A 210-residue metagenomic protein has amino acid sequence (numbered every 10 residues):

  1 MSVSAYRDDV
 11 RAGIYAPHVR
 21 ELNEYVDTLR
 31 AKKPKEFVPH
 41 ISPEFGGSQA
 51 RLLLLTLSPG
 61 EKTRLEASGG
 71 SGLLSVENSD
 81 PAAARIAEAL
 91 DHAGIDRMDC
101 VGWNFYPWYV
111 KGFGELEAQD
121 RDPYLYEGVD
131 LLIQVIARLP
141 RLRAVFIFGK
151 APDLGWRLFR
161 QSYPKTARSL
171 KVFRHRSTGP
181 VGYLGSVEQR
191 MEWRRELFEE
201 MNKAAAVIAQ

Functional and structural regions predicted by a protein language model:
M1-Y163, S169-R176: A polyanion-binding, active-site-adjacent surface
D91, K165-A204: Short, flexible loop segments at boundaries between secondary-structure elements
A206-Q210: A charged, well-structured terminal subsegment
